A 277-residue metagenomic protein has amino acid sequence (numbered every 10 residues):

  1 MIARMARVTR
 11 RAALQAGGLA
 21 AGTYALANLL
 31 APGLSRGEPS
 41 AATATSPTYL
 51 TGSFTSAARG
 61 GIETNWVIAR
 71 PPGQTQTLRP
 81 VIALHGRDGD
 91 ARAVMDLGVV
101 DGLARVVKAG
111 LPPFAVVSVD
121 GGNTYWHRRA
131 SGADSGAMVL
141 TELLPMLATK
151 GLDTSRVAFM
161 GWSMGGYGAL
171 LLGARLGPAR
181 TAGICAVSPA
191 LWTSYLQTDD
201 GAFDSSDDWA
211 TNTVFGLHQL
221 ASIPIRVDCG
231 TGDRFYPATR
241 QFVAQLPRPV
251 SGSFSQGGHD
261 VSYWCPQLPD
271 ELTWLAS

Functional and structural regions predicted by a protein language model:
M1-V8: N-terminal secretory signal peptides
A12-S277: Non-catalytic cap/lid and distal C-terminal segments of serine-dependent acyl enzymes
